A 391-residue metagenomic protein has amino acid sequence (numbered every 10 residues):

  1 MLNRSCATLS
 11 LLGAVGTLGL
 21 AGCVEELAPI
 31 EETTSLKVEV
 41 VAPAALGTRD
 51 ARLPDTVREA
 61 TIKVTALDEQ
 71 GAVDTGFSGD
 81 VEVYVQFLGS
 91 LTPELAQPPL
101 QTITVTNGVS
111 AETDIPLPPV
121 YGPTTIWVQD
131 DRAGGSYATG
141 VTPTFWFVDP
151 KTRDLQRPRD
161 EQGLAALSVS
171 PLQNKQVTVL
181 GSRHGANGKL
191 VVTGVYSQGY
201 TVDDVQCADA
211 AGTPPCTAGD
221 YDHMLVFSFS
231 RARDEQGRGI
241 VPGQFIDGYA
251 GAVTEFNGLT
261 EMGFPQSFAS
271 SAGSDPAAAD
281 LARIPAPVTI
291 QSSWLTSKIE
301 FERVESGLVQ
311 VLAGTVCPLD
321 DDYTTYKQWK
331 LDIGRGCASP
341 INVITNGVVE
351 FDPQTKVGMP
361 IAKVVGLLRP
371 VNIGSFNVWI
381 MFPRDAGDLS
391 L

Functional and structural regions predicted by a protein language model:
M1-G13: Bacterial N-terminal signal peptides that target proteins for export
G19-G22: C-terminal motif of bacterial Sec signal peptides marking the signal peptidase cleavage site
V24-L391: Extended non-catalytic accessory segments flanking core domains
